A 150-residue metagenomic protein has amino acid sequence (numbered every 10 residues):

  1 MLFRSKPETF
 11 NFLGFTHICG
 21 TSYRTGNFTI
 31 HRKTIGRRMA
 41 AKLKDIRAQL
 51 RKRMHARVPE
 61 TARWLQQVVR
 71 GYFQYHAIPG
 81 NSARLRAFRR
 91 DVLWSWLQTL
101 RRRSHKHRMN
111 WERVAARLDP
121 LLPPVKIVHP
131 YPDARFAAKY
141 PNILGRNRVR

Functional and structural regions predicted by a protein language model:
M1-R150: Non-catalytic terminal/accessory segments
